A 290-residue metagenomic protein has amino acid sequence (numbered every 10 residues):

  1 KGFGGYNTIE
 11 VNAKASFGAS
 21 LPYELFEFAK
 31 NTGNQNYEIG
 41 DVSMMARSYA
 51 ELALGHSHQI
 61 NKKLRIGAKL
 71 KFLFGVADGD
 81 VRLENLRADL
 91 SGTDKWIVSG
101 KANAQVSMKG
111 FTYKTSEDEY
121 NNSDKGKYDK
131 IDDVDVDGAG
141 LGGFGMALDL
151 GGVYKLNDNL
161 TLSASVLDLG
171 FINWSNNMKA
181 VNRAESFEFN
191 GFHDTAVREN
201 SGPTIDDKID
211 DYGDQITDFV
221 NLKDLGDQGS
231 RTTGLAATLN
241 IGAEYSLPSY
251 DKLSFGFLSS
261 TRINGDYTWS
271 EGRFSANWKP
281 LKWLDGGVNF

Functional and structural regions predicted by a protein language model:
K1-Q35: Post-signal peptide N-terminal segment of secreted/secretory-pathway proteins
E27-F290: Outer-membrane beta-barrel porins/channels
